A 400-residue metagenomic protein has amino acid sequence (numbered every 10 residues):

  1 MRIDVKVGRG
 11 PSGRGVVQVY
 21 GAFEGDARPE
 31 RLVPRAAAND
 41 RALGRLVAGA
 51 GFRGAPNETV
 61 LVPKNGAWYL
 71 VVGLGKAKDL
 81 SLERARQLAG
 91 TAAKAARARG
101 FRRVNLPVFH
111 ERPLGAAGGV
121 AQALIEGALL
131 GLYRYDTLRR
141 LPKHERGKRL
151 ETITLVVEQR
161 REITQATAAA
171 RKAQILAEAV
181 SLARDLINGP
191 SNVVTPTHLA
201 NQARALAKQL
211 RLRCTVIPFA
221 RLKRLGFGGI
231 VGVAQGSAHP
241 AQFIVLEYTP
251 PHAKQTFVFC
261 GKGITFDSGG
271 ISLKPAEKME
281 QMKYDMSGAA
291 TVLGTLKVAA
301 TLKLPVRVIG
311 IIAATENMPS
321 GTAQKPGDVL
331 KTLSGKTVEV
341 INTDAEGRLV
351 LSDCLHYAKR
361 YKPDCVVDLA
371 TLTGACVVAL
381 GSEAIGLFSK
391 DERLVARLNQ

Functional and structural regions predicted by a protein language model:
M1-G263: Short amphipathic alpha-helical segment within the helicase RecA-like ATPase core that mediates nucleic-acid
N57, A183, A200-Q400: A generic structural signal for tightly packed, nonpolar segments enriched in small/aliphatic residues
